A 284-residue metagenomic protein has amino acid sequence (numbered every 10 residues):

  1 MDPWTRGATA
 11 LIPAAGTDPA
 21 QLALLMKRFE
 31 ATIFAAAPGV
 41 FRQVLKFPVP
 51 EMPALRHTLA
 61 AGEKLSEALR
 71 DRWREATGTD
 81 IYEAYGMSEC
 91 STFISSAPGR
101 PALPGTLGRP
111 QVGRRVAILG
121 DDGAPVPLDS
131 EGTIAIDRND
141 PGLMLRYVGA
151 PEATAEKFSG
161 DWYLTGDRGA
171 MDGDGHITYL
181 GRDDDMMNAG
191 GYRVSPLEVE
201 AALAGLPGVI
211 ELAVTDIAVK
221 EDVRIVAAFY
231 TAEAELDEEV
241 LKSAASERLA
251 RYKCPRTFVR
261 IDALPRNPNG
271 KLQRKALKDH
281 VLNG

Functional and structural regions predicted by a protein language model:
M1-T32, F47: Conserved AMP-binding/adenylation subdomain of ANL enzymes
T5, A31-A36, R42-L103, R115: Gly/Ser/Thr-rich phosphate-binding loop
P19-A23, A155, E200-A201: Short hydrophobic/charged patches on amphipathic alpha-helices used for structural packing and interfaces
F34, L145-R146, R168-K253, A263 (+2 more regions): AMP-binding/adenylate-forming catalytic core of the ANL superfamily
G62, G86, G108, D167 (+1 more regions): Active-site glycine-centered loops adjacent to acidic/histidine catalytic or metal-binding residues that shape
Y82-E89, F93, G108-P110, T215 (+1 more regions): Beta-strand->loop->alpha-helix junctions that form or flank phosphate-binding loops in nucleotide-handling enzymes
P110-G113, A124-E156, V194: Conserved ATP/PPi-binding loop(s) of AMP-dependent carboxylate-activating enzymes
A117-D137, M171-D174, A234-E238, Q273: Conserved beta-loop-beta connector loops within the AMP-binding
